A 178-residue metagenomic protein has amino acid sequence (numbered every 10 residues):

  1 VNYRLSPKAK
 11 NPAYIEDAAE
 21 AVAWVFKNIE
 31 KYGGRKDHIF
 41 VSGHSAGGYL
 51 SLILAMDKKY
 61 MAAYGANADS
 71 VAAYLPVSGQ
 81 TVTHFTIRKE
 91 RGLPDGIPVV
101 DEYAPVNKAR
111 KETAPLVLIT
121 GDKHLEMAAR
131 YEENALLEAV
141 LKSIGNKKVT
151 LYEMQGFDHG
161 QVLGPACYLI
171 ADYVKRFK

Functional and structural regions predicted by a protein language model:
V1, V77, Y152: The conserved SAM/SAH-binding core of class I Rossmann-like methyltransferase domains, concentrating on the hydrophobic
V1-K8: Conserved alpha/beta-hydrolase
A9, N28, Y32, Y60 (+2 more regions): Residue-level recognition of alpha-helix termini/interfacial anchor residues
A13, D17-E20, W24, Y49 (+5 more regions): Extracytoplasmic/secreted proteins, especially bacterial periplasmic and envelope-associated proteins
E20-E90, D101: Primarily recognizes the serine-hydrolase "nucleophile elbow" in alpha/beta-hydrolase and SGNH/GDSL folds
S45, D122-H124, F157: Residue-level signal for short, function-critical loop segments
G65-I87, G96-A139, S143: The feature captures the conserved acid-bearing segment of alpha/beta-hydrolase catalytic domains
I119, A135-E138, K142-K178: C-terminal catalytic histidine-bearing segment of alpha/beta-hydrolase fold enzymes
